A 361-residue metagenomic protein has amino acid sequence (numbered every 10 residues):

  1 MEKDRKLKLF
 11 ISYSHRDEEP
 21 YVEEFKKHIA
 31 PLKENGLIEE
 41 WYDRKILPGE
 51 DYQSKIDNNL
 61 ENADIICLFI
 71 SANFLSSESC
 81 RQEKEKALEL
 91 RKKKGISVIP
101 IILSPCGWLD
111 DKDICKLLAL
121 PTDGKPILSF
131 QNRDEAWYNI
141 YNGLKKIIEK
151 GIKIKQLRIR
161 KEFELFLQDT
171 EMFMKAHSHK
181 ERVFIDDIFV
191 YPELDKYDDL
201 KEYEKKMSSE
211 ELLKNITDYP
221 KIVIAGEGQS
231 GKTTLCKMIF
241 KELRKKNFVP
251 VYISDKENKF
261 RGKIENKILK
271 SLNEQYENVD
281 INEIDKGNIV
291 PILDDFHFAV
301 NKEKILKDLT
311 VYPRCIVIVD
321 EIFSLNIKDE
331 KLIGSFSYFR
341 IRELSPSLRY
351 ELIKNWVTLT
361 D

Functional and structural regions predicted by a protein language model:
M1-F69, L88-S97, L103-C106, E135-K150 (+2 more regions): Conserved N-terminal substructure of TIR/SEFIR domains
S12, W41-D43, L68-S71, I101-I102 (+4 more regions): Conserved beta-strand segments of the P-loop GTPase G domain that flank and frequently precede/overlap
P20-V22, G49-Y52, L75-R81, Y203 (+2 more regions): Active-site-adjacent loop/helix micro-motif of nuclease/hydrolase catalytic cores
N35, S104, T122-K125, G151-I154 (+3 more regions): Amphipathic helix/helix-loop-helix segment enriched in hydrophobic residues with interspersed Lys/Arg and occasional
A72-K93: Conserved TIR/SEFIR loop-to-helix hotspot centered on a Trp-containing motif with a nearby acidic residue
A72-N73, I101-L109, K256-K259, E321-F323: Short beta-alpha junction loops
C106-P121, N326-E330: Glycine-rich, charge-decorated loop segments at or immediately adjacent to ligand/cofactor-binding or catalytic sites
I159-D361: P-loop NTPase signaling cores
